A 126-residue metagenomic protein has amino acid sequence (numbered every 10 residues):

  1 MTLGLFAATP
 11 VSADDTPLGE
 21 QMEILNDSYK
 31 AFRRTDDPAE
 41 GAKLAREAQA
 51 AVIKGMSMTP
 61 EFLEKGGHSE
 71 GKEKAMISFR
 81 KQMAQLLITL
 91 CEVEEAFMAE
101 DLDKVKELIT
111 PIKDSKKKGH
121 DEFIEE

Functional and structural regions predicted by a protein language model:
M1-F6: Bacterial N-terminal signal peptides
A8-P10: N-terminal signal peptide c-region/cleavage motif recognized by signal peptidases
A13-E126: Mature extracytoplasmic or organellar-lumen-exposed domains after removal of signal/transit peptides
